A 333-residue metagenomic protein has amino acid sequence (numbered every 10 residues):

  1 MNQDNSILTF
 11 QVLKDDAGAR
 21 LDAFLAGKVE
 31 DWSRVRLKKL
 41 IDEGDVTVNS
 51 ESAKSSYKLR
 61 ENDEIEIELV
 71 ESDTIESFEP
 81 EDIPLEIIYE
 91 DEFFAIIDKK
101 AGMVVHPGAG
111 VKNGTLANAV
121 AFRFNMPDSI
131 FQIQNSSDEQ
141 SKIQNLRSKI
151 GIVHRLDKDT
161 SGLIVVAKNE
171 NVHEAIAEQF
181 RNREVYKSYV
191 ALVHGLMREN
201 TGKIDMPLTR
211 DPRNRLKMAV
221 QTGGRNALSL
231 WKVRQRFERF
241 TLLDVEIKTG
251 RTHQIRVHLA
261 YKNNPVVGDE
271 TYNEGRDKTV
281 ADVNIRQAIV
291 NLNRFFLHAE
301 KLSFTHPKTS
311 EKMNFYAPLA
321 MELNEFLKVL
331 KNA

Functional and structural regions predicted by a protein language model:
M1-K203, P212, L319-K331: RNA pseudouridine synthases
M1-R36, L85, R213, T222-R225 (+2 more regions): Pseudouridine synthases involved in rRNA/tRNA modification
L8, Y189, T241-L243, E300: Short beta-strand micro-motifs in enzyme catalytic cores
S50-S52, E238, L243-V245: Short histidine-centered loop motifs in beta-beta connectors
A219: Flavin (primarily FAD) cofactor-binding/catalytic cores of flavoenzymes
W231: Long C-terminal interaction/binding lobes of large macromolecular proteins
